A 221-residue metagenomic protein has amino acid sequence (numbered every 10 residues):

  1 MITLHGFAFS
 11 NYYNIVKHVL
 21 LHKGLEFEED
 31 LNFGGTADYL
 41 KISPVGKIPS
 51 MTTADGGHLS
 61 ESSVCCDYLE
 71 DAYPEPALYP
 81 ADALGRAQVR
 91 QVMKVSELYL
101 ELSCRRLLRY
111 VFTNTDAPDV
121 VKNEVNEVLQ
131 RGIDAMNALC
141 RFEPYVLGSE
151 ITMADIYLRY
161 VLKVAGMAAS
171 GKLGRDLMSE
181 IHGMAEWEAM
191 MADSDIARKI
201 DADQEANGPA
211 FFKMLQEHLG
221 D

Functional and structural regions predicted by a protein language model:
M1-N123, P144, H218-L219: GST-like domain detector, emphasizing the conserved glutathione-binding G-site in the N-terminal thioredoxin-like
F7, M153, Q204: Short, solvent-exposed turn/loop segments enriched in Gly/Ser/Thr/Pro and often Arg
L98-A192: GST-like fold's C-terminal all-alpha helical module
R105, D201-Q204: Short coil/turn segments at secondary-structure boundaries
V146, I200-D201: Extracytoplasmic ligand-binding clamshell segments of periplasmic binding protein
S194-I200: A late-sequence structural motif
Q204-D221: Acidic/histidine-enriched, glycine/proline-rich intrinsically disordered or flexible terminal extensions
